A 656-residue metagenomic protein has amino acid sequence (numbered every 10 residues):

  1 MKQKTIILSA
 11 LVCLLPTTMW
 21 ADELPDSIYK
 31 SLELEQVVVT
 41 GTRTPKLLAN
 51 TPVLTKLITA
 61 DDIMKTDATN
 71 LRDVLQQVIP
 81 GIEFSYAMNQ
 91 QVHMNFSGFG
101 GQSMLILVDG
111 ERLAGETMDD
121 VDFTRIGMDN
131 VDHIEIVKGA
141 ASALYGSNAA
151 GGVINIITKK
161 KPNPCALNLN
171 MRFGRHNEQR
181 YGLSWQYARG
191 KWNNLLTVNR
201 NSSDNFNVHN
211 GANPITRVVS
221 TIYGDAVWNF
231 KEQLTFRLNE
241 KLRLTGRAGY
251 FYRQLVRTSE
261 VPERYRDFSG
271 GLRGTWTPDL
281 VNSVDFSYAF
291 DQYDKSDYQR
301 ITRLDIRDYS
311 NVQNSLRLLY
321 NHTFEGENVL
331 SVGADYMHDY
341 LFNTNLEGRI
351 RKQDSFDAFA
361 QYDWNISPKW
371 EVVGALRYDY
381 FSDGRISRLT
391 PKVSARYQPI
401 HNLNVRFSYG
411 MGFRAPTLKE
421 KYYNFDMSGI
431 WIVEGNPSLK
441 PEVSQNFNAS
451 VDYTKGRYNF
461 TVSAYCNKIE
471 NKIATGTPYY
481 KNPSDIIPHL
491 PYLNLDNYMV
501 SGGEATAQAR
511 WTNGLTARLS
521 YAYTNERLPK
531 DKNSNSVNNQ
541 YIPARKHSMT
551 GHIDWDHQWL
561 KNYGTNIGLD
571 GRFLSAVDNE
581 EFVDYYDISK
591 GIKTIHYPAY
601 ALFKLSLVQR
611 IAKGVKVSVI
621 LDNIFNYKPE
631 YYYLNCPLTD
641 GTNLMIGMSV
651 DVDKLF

Functional and structural regions predicted by a protein language model:
L8, G224, F236-R237, F407-G410 (+1 more regions): Conserved C-terminal beta-signal and adjacent last beta-strands/turns of outer-membrane beta-barrel proteins
D22, P262-T277, Y309-V312, Q398 (+5 more regions): Outer-membrane beta-barrel signature, preferentially recognizing the C-terminal barrel domain of Gram-negative
E33-M64, H93: N-terminal periplasmic "start-of-domain" segments of outer-membrane beta-barrel proteins
Q36, L71-V78, Q90-N95, L107 (+5 more regions): N-terminal periplasmic accessory domains that precede and gate Gram-negative outer-membrane beta-barrel machines
F84, E111-K138: Short acidic/polar hinge/loop motifs at secondary-structure boundaries that mediate gating or recognition
N155, N163-C165, S184-Y265: Periplasmic-side early beta-strands and strand-to-turn transitions of outer-membrane beta-barrels
L195, T235-Y252, R264-Q398, Y453-T454 (+2 more regions): Face-selective signature of the C-terminal outer-membrane beta-barrel domain
S367-K369, C466-K468, P491-F582, F625: Gram-negative outer-membrane beta-barrel transporters
